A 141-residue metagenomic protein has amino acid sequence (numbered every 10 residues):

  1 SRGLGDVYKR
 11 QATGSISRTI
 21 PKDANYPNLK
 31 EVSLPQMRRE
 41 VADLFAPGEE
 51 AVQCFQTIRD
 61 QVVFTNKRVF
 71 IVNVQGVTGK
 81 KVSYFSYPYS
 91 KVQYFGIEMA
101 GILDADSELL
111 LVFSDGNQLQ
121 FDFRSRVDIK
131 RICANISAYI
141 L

Functional and structural regions predicted by a protein language model:
S1-Y8: Short, small-residue-biased leader/transition segments that mark boundaries at the very start of proteins
L4, D60, S83, Q120-F123: Short N-terminal micro-motifs specific to bacterial/archaeal maturation and metal-cluster initiation sites
R10-V62, Q118, R126: Anionic N-terminal interaction surfaces
P27-V41, F70-Y84, A138: Charged, low-complexity, helix/coiled-coil-prone segments
P47-Q61, T65-D106, L110: Phosphoinositide-binding peripheral membrane targeting modules
I97-K130: Canonical pleckstrin homology
D128-L141: Pleckstrin homology
